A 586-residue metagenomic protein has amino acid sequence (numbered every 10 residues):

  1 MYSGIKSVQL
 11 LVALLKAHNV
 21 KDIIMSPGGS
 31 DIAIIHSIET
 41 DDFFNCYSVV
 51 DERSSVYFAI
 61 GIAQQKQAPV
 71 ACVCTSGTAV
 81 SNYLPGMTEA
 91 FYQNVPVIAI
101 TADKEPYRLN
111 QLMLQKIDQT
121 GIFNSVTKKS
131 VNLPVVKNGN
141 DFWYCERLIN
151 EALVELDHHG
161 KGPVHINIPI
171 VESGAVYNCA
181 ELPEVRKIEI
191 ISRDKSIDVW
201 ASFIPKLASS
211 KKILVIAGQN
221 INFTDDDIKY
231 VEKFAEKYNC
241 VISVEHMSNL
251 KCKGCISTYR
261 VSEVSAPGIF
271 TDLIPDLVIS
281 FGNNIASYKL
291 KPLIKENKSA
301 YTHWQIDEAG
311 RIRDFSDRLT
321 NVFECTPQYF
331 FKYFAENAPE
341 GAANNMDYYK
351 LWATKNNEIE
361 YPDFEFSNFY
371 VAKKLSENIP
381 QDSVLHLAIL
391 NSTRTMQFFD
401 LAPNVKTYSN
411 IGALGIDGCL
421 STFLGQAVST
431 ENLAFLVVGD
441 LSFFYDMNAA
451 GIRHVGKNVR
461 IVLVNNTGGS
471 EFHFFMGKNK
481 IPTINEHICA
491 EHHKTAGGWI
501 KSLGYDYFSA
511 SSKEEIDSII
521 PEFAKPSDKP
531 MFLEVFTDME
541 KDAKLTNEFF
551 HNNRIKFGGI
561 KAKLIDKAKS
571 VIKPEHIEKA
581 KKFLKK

Functional and structural regions predicted by a protein language model:
M1-Y2, I294-N391, K513-D517, P521 (+1 more regions): Phosphate/pyrophosphate-binding active-site segments
Y2-T88: N-terminal cofactor/phosphate-binding cores enriched in small/glycine residues, especially glycine-rich loops such as
V8-L11, K16, S26-G29, I34-I38 (+1 more regions): Active-site diphosphate/adenylate-binding microenvironment
K21-I24, N45-Y47, Q65-K104, I274-G282 (+2 more regions): A short, small-residue-rich loop immediately preceding and capping a beta-strand
N82, A217-W304, A402-T430, F444-M447 (+1 more regions): Glycine-rich, anion-gripping cofactor-binding loops and their flanking helix/strand elements in enzyme active sites
I100, Y107-D118, F398-K586: Thiamine diphosphate
T101-I149, V244-L351, R453-H454, I461 (+1 more regions): Glycine-rich, acidic loop regions that bind phosphate or pyrophosphate groups
L148-E151, E155-S209: Conformationally flexible catalytic loops at phosphate/diphosphate-handling active centers
